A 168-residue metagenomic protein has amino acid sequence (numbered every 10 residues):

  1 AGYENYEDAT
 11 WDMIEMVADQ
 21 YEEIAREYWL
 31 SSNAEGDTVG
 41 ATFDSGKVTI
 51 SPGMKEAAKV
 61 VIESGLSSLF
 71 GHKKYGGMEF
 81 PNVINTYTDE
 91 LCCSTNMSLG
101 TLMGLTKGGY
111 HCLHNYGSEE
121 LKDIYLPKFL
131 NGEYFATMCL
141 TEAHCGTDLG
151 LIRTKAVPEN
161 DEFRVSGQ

Functional and structural regions predicted by a protein language model:
A1-T101, E120, I124: Amphipathic, small/basic residue-rich leader segments at the start of a protein or domain
W29, C92, L113-Y116, N160: Generic helix-packing signal
F70, M78, E120-Q168: Glycine-rich, Trp-frequent "lid" loop and neighboring beta-strands that shape and gate the flavin cofactor pocket
K74, L105, E142: Residue-level "edge-of-site" marker
T101-E119, G146: N-terminal glycine-rich flavin-associated loop
